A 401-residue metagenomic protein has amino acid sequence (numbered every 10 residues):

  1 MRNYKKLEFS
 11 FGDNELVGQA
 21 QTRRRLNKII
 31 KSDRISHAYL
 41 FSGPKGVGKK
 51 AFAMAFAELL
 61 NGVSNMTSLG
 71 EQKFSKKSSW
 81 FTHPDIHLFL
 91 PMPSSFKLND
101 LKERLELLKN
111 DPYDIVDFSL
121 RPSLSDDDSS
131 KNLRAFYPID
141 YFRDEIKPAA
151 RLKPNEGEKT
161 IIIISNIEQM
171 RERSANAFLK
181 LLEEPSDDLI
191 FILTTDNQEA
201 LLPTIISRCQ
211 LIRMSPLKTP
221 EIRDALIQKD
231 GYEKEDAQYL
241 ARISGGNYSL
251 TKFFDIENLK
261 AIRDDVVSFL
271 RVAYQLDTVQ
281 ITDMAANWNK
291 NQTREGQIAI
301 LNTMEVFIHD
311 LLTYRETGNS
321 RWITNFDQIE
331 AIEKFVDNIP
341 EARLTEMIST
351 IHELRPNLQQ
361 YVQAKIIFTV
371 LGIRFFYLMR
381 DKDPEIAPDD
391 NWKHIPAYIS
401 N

Functional and structural regions predicted by a protein language model:
M1-W80, D187-I190, D196-T303, F307-N401: Charged, glycine-rich active-site and insertion segments that engage polyanionic ligands
R2-R173: Clamp-loader machinery-focused feature within the broader ASCE/P-loop NTPase space
E58, L105, L179-L181, Q210-L211: Glycine-rich, phosphate-binding/catalytic loops in enzymes
P148, K180, S207: Conserved adenine-binding aromatic site and its adjacent loop/helix in ATP-hydrolyzing domains
R151, N176-I190: Conserved catalytic/switch belt of AAA+ P-loop NTPases
I161-S165, F178, L189-T195: Structural recognition of the conserved hydrophobic beta-strand(s) that form the central parallel beta-sheet of P-loop
Q169, E184, A200: Residues immediately C-terminal
